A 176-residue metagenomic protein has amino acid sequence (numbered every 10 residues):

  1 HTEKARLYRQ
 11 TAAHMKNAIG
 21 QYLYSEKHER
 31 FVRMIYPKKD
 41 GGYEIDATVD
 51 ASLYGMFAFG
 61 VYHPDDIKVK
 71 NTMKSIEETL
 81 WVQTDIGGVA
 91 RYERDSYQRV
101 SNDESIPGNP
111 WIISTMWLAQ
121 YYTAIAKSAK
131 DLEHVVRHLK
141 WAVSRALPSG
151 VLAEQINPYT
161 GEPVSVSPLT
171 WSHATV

Functional and structural regions predicted by a protein language model:
T2-I113: Extended ligand-binding clefts on enzyme/binding-domain cores
Y43-D65, P110-V176: C-terminal capping/lid segments that line or modulate ligand- or cofactor-binding pockets
